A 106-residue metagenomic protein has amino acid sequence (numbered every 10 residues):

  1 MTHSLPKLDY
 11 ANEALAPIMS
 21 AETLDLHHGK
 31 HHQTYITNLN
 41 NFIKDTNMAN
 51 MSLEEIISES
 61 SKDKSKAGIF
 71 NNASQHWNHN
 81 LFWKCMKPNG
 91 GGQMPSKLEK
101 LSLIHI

Functional and structural regions predicted by a protein language model:
M1-A11: Acidic, low-complexity proline/glycine-rich segments
L5, H32, H76: Divalent metal-coordination and catalytic microenvironments
L5, P17-E22: Short domain-edge segments at the starts or junctions of modular domains/repeats that frequently include the first
E13-L15: Secretory/endomembrane lumenal or extracellular ectodomains immediately following the signal peptide
A21-I43: Active-site nucleophile-adjacent alpha helix/oxyanion-hole segment immediately C-terminal to the catalytic cysteine
I36-N50, S61-L98: Conserved alpha-helical segments that form or flank metal/cofactor-binding pockets of metalloenzymes
E55-S58: Secondary-structure boundary elements
I104-I106: Conserved small/polar residues in nucleotide/adenosyl-binding loops
